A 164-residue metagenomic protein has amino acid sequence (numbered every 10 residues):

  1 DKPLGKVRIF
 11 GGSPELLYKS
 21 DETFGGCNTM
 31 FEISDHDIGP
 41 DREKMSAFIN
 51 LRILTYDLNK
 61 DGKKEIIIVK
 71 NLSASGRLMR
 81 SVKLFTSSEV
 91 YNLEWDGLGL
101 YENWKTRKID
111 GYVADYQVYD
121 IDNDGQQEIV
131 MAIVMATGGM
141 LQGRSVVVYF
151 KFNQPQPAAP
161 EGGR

Functional and structural regions predicted by a protein language model:
D1-R164: Beta-propeller-forming repeat regions
